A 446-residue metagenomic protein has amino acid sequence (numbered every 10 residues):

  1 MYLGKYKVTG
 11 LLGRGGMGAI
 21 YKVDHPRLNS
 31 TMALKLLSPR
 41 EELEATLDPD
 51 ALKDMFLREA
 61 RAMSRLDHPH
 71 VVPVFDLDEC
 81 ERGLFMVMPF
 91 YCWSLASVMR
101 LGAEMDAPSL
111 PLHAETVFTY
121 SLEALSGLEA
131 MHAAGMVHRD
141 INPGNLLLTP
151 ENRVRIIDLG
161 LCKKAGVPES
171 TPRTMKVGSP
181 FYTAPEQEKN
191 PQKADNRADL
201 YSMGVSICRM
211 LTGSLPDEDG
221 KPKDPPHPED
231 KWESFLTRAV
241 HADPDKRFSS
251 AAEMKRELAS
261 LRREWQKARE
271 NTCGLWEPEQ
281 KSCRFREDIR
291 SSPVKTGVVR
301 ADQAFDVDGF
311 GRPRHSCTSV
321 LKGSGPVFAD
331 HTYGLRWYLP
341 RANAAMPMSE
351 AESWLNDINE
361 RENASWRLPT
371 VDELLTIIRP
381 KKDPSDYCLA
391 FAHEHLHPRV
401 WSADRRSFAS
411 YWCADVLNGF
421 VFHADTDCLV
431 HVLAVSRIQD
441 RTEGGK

Functional and structural regions predicted by a protein language model:
E41-R65: AlphaC helix of the eukaryotic protein kinase fold
L77: Activation-segment/catalytic-loop signature of the eukaryotic protein kinase fold
E81-S94, V98: Conserved short submotifs of the Hanks-type protein kinase catalytic core that shape the nucleotide-binding pocket
Y120-S121: Activation segment signature within eukaryotic-like protein kinase domains
A124-M136: Protein kinase catalytic-loop region centered on the HRD/HxD motif
R269-R367, D372-K446: Glycine-aromatic-enriched surface loops/turns that form tight recognition elements
